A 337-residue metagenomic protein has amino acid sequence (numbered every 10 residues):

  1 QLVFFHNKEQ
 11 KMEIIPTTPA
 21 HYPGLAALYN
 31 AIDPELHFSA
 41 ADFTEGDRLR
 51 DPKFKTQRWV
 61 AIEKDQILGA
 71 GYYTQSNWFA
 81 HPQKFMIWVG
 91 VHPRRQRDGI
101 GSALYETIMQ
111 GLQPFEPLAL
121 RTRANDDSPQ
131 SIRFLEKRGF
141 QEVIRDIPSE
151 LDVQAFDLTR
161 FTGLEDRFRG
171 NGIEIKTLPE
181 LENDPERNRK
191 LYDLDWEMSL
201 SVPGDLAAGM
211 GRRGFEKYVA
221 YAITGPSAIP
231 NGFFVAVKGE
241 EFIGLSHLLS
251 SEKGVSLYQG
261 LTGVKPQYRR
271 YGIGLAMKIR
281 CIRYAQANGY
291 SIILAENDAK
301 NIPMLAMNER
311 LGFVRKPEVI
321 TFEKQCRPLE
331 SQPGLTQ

Functional and structural regions predicted by a protein language model:
L2-Q10, R94-I100, Y105-D184, T321-K324: Acyl-donor-binding surface of acyltransferase catalytic domains
Q10-D47, I62, L164-R213, L335-Q337: Short amphipathic alpha-helix that is part of the acyltransferase structural core
P19, Y29-D127, V237-K238, F242-K265: Conserved donor-binding loop and adjoining core beta-sheet/short helix segment in diverse acyl/aminoacyl transferases
L49-K53, T224-I229: Short loop/turn motifs at secondary-structure junctions and domain boundaries
R97-Q110, V264, R270-R283, A306 (+1 more regions): Conserved acetyl-CoA-binding loop-helix of GNAT-fold acetyltransferases
F134-L135, Q259, M307-N308: Hydrophobic residues within well-ordered alpha-helices
R138-D157, G232-F234, R283, N288-Q337: Active-site/acyl-donor-binding loops of N-acyltransferases
I243-V264, R269-R280, Y284-L294: Extended hydrophobic/aromatic segments used for targeting, binding, or gating
